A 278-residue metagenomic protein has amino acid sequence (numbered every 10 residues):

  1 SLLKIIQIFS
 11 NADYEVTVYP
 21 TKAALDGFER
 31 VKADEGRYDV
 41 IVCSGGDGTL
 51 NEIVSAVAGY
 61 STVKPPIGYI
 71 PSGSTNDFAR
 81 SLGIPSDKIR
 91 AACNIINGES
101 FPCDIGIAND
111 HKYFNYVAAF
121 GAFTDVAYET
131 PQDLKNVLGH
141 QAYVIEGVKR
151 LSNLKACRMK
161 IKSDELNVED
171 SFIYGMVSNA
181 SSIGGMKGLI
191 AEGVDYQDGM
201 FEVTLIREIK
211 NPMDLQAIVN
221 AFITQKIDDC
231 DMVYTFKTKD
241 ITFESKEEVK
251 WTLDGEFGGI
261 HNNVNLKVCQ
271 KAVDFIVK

Functional and structural regions predicted by a protein language model:
S1-S44, N51, S55: ATP/NTP phosphate-donor binding region
L3, A12, Y19-T21, G59-V177: Catalytic core of DAGKc-family lipid kinases
K112-G121, D125, E169-N179, I183-G184 (+4 more regions): Short hydrophobic-aromatic micro-motifs
L134-Q141, E192-M213: Gly/Ser/Thr-rich active-site loops/lids in small-molecule metabolic enzymes that frequently grip phosphoryl groups
K155-C157, S171-I173, Q197-E202, K237-K239: A generic structural signal for short beta-strands and their flanking turns/coil linkers
S163, D195, L205-K278: ATP/nucleoside-binding phosphotransfer catalytic cores, i.e., glycine-rich phosphate-binding loops
G185-E192: Anionic-ligand binding region
